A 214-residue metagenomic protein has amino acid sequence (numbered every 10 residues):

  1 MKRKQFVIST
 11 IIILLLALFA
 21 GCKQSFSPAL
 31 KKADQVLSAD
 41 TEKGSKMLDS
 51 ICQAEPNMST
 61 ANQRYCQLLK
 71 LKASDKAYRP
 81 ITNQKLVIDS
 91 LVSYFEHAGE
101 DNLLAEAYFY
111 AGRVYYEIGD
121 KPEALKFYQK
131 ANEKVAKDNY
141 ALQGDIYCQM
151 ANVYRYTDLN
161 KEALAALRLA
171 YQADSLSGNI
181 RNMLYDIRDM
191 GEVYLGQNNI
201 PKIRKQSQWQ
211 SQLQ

Functional and structural regions predicted by a protein language model:
K2, I8, G21-Q214: A "functional boundary" signal
S9-L18: Bacterial N-terminal signal peptides
